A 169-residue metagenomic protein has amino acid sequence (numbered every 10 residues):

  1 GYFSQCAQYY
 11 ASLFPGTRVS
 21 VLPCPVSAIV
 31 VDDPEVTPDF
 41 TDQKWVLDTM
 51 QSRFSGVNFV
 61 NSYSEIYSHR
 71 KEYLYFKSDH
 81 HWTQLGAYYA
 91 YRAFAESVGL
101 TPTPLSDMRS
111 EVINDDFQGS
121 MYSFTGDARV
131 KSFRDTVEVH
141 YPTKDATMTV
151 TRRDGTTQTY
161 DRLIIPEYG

Functional and structural regions predicted by a protein language model:
G1-G169: Extracellular glycan-modifying ectodomains
